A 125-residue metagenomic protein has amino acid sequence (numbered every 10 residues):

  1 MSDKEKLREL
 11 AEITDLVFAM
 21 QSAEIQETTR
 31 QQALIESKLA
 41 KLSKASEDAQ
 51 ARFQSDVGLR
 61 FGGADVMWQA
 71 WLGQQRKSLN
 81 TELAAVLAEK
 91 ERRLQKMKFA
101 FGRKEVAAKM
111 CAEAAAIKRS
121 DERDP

Functional and structural regions predicted by a protein language model:
M1-P125: Charge-rich amphipathic alpha-helical interaction elements
